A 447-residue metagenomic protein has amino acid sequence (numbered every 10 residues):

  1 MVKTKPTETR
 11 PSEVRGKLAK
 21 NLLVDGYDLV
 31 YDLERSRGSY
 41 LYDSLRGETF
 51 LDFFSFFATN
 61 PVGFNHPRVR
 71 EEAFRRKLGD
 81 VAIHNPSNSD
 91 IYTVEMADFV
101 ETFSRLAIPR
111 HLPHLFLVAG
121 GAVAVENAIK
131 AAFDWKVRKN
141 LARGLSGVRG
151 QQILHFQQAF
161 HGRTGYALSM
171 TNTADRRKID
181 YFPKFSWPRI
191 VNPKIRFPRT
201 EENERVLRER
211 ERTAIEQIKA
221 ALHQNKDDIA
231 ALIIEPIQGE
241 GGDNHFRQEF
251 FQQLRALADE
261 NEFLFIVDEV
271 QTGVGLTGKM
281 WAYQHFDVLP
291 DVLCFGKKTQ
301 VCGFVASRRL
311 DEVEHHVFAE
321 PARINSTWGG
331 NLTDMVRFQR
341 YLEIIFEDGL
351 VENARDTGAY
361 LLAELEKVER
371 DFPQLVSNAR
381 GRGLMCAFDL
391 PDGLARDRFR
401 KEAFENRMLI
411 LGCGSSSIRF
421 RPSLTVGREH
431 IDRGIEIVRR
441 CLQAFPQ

Functional and structural regions predicted by a protein language model:
M1-Q447: Conserved N-terminal phosphate-binding loop of PLP-dependent enzymes in the Aspartate aminotransferase
